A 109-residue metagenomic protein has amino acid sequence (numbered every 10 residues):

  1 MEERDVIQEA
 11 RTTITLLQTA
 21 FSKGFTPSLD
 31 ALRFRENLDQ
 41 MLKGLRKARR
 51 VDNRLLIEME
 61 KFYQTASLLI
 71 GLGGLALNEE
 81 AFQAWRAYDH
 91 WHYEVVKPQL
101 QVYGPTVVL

Functional and structural regions predicted by a protein language model:
M1-D39, P105-T106: Short terminal alpha-helical segments
I7, L17, S28, L45 (+2 more regions): Short, intrinsically disordered, low-complexity terminal segments
T15-Q18, S22, K43-R46, Q64-S67 (+1 more regions): Alpha-helical repeat scaffolds in large eukaryotic proteins
A20-L32, K47-N53, G74-N78: Charged, low-complexity interaction regions
L29-D39, L56-E60, F82-R86: Short, charged, amphipathic alpha-helical segments
L38-G44, H90-Y93: Eukaryote-specific, cytoplasm-facing alpha-helical/coiled-coil scaffolding segments in long proteins
G44-E60, Y103: Short, positively charged, low-complexity/disordered linker segments
Y63-L109: Amphipathic alpha-helical binding modules
